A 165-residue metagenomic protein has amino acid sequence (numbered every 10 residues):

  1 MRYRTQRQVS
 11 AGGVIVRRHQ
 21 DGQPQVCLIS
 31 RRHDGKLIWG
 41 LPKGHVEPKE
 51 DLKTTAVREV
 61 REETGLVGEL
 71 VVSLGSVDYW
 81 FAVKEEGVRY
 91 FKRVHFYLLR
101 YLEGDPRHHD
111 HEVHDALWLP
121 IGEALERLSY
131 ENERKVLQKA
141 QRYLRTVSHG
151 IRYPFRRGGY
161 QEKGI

Functional and structural regions predicted by a protein language model:
M1-L41: N-terminal strand-loop-strand
V9-A11, P24, K92-H95, H114: Change "...and in nucleic-acid phosphodiester-cleaving endonucleases..." to "...and in nucleic-acid processing enzymes
Q20-G22, D34-K36, E47-P48, S76-W80 (+1 more regions): Short, charged/polar surface micro-motifs in flexible loops or helix N-caps
G40, F91, W118: Short aromatic/basic micro-patch
L41-L74: The catalytic Nudix box helix
G65-G104: Active-site segment of metal-dependent pyrophosphate-handling enzymes, primarily the Nudix hydrolase catalytic core
F96-E103, R107-K139: NUDIX/MutT-family hydrolases
E126-I165: Charged phosphate-binding loop/patch that engages nucleotide di/tri-phosphates or the phosphate backbone of nucleic
